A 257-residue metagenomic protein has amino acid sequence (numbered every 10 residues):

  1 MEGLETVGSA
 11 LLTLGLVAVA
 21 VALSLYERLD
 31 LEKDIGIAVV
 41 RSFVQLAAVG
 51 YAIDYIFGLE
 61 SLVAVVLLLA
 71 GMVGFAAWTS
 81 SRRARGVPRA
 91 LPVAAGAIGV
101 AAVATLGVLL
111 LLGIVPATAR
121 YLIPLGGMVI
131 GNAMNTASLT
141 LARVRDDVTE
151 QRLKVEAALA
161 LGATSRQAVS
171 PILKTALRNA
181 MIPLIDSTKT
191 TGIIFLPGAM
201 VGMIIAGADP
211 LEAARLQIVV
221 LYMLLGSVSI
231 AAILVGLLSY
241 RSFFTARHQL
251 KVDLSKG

Functional and structural regions predicted by a protein language model:
E5, S9-T13, A64, L68 (+1 more regions): Loop-to-helix entry region at the N-terminal start of transmembrane alpha-helices in multi-pass membrane transporters
V21-A22, G50-Y55, V73-A77, V103-L111 (+3 more regions): Alpha-helical transmembrane segments of multipass membrane proteins
V21-K33, F75-G86: C-terminal ends of transmembrane helices
D30-L69: Loop-to-helix transition at the N-terminal end of transmembrane alpha-helices
I37, V93, S170-D186, V219 (+1 more regions): Alpha-helical transmembrane segments of multi-pass membrane proteins
R143-A180: Short cytoplasmic-facing helical segments at TM-TM junctions of multi-pass membrane proteins
G192-V220: Glycine-rich helix-loop "coupling/hinge" segments at transmembrane-helix boundaries in multipass transporters
P210-Y240: Hydrophobic alpha-helical transmembrane segments of polytopic membrane proteins
